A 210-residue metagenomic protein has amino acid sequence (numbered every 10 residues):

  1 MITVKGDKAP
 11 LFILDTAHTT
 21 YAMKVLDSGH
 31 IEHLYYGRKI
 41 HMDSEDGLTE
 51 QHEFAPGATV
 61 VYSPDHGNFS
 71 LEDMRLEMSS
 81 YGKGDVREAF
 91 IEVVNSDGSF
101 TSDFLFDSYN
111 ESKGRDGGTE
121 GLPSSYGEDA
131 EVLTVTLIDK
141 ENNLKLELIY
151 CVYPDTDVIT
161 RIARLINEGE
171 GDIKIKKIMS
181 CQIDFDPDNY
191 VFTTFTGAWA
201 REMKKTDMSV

Functional and structural regions predicted by a protein language model:
M1-F12: Short acidic, Pro/Gly- and aromatic-enriched capping/linker segments at domain boundaries
P10-I13, Y21, E32-V210: Polysaccharide-binding surfaces and accessory modules of carbohydrate-active proteins
K24-L26: Contiguous, structured surface segment used for ligand recognition
S28-H30: Cys/His-rich zinc-coordinating "finger" modules and their low-complexity flanking regions in eukaryotic trafficking
